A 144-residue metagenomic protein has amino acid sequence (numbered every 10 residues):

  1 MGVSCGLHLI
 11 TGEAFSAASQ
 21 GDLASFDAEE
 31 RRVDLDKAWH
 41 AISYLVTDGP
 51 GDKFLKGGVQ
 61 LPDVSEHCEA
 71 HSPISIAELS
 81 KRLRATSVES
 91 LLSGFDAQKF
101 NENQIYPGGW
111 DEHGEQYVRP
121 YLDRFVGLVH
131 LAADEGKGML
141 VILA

Functional and structural regions predicted by a protein language model:
M1-G127, L131-D134: Acidic (Asp/Glu-rich) sequence patches and key acidic residues that form negatively charged surfaces used
G136-M139: Short helix-adjacent coil turns
V141-A144: Short hydrophobic/aromatic patches at helix-to-coil boundaries
